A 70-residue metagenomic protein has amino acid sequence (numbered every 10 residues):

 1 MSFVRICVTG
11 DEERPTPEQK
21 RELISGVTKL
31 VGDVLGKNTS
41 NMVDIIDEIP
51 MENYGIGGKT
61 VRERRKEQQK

Functional and structural regions predicted by a protein language model:
M1-K70: A domain-level signal for the structural core that forms small-molecule/cofactor-binding pockets and catalytic centers
